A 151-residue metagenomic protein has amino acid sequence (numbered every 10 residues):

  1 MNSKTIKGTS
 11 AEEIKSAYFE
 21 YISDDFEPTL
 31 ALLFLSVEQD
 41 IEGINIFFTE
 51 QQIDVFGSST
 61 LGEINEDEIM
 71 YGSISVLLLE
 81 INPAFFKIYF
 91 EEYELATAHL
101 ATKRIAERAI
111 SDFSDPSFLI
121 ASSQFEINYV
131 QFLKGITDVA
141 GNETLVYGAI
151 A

Functional and structural regions predicted by a protein language model:
M1-A151: Cofactor- and metal-binding active-site motifs of prokaryotic enzymes that mediate redox/radical or nucleophilic
